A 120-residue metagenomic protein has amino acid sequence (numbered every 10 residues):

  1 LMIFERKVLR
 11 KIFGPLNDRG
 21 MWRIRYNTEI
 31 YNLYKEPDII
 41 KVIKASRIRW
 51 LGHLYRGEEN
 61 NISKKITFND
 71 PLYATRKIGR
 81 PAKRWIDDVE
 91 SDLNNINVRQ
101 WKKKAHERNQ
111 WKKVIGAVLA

Functional and structural regions predicted by a protein language model:
L1-A120: Short linear motifs embedded in intrinsically disordered, charge-biased segments
